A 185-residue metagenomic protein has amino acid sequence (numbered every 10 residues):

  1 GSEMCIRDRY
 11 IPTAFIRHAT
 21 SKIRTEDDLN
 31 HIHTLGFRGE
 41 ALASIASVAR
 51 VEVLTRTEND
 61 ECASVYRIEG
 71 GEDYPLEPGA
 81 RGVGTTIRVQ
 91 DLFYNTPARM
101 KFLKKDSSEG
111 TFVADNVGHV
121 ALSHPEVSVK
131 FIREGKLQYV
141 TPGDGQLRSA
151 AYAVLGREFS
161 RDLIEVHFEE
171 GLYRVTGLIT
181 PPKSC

Functional and structural regions predicted by a protein language model:
S2, R7-C185: N-terminal phosphate-binding caps/lids of nucleotide- and nucleic-acid-binding domains
